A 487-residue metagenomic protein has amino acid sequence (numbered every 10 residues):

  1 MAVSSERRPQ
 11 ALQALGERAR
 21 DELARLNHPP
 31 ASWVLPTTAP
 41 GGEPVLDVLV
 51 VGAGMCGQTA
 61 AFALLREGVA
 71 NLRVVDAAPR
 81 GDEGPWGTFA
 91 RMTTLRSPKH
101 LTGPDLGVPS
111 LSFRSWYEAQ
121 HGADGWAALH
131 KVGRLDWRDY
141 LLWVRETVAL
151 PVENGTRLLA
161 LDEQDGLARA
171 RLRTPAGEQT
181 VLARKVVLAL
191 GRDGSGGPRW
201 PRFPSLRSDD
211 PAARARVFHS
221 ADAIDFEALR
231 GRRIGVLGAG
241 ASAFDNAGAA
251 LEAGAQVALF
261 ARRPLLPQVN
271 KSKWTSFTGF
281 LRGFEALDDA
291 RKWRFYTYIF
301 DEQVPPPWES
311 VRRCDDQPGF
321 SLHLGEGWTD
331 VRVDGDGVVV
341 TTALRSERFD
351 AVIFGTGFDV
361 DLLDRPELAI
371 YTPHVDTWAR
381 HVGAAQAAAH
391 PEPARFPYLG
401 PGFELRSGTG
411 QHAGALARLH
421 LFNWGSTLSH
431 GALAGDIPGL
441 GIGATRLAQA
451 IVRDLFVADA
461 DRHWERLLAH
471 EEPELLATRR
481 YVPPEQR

Functional and structural regions predicted by a protein language model:
A2-A78, W126-A241, D245-E252, A258-R487: Flavin (primarily FAD) cofactor-binding/catalytic cores of flavoenzymes
A78-D105, P267-G283: Conserved N-terminal glycine-rich FAD pyrophosphate-binding loop of Rossmann-like flavoproteins
D82-F89, W116, W143, L362: Tryptophan-centered motif/residue detector
A90-P104, Y117-D139, V144: Dinucleotide-binding Rossmann-like beta1-alpha1 core, especially the glycine-rich loop that anchors the ADP
S112-R114: Interdomain/boundary linker segments immediately adjacent to catalytic/signaling cores
